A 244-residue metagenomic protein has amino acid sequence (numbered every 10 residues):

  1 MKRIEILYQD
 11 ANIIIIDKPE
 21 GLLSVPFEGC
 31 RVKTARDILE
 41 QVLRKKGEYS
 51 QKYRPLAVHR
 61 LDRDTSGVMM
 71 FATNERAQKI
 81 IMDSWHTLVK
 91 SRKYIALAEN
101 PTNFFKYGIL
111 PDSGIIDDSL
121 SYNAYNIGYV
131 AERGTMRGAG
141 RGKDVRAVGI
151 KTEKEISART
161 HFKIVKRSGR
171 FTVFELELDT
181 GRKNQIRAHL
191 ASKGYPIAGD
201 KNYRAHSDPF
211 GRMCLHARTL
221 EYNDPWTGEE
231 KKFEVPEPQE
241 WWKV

Functional and structural regions predicted by a protein language model:
M1-V244: RNA pseudouridine synthases
